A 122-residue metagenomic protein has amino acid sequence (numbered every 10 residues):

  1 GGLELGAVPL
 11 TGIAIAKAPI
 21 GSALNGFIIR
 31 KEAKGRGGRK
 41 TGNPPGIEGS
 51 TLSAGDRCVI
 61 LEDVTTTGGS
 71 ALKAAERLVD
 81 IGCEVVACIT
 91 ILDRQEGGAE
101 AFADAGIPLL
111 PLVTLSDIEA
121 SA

Functional and structural regions predicted by a protein language model:
G1, I28-I29, L110-P111: General beta-strand structural signal in soluble alpha/beta enzymes
G1-G6, I89: Short glycine-rich phosphate-binding loop at a beta-alpha junction
G1-L3, D56-D63: A short, small-residue-rich loop immediately preceding and capping a beta-strand
V8, G12, E96-A99: Short, surface-exposed alpha-helical segments at coil->helix boundaries
L10-V59, G69-K73: Short, glycine/charge-rich flexible loops or terminal/linker lids adjacent to PRPP-binding catalytic cores
E62-A75, G97-G98: Acidic, divalent-metal-coordinating active-site segment for phosphoryl/phosphodiester hydrolysis, typified by short
E76-A122: PRPP-dependent phosphoribosyltransferase catalytic core
